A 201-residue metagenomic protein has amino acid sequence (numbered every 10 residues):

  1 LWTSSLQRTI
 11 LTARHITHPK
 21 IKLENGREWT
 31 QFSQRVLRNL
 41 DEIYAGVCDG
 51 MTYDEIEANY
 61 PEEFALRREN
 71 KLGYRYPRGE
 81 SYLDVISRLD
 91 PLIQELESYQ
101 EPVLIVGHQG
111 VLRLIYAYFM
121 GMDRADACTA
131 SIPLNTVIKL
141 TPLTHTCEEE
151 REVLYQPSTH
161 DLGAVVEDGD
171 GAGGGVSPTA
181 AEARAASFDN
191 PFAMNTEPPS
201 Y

Functional and structural regions predicted by a protein language model:
L1-A65, A117-E148, V165, A172 (+1 more regions): Phosphate-coordination/substrate-recognition cap region in phosphate-metabolizing enzymes
T3-S4, S87, I105-G107: Short beta-strand scaffold positions
K22-R27, T144-Y201: Eukaryotic N-terminal low-complexity, Ser/Thr- and Lys/Arg-rich leader segments that predominantly function as
E63-S81: Short glycine/proline- and acidic residue-enriched helix-loop micro-motifs that form flexible lids or anion-recognition
I86, D90-E97: Generic structural signal for well-ordered alpha-helical scaffold segments
L96, I105-G110: His/acidic metal-ligating clusters that form di-metal
Q100-V106, V137: Residue-level preference for the first positions of well-ordered beta-strands
Q109-L114, T136: GST superfamily/GST-like fold recognition
